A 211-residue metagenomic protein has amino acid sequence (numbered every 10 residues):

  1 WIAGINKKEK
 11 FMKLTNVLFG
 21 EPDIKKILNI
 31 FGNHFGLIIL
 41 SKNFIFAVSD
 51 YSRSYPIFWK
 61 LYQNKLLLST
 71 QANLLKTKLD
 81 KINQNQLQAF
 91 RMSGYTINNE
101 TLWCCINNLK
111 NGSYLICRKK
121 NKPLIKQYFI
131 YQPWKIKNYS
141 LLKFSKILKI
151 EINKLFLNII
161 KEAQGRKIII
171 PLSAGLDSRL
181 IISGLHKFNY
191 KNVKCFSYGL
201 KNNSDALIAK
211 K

Functional and structural regions predicted by a protein language model:
W1-K211: Cysteine-centered catalytic environments shared across enzyme families
